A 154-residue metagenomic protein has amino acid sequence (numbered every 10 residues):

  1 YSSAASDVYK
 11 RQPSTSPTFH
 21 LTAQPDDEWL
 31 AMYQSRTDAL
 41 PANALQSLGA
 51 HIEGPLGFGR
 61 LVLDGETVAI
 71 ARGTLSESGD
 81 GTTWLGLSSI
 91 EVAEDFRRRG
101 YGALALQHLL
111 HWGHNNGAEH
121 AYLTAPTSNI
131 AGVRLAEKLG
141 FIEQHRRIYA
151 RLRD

Functional and structural regions predicted by a protein language model:
Y1-A5, Y9: Single conserved hydrophobic/aromatic residue that forms the stacking wall/gate of nucleotide- or nucleobase-binding
P17-M32: A short beta-loop-alpha structural element at the N-terminal edge of CoA-dependent acyl/N-acetyltransferase catalytic
Q34-L45: Conserved GNAT-fold acetyl-CoA-binding loop/helix
S47-E91: A conserved beta-strand-loop-helix scaffold within acyl/acetyltransferase catalytic domains
V92, R98-H111, N115, R134 (+1 more regions): Conserved acetyl-CoA-binding loop-helix of GNAT-fold acetyltransferases
G113-T124: Conserved GNAT acetyl-CoA-binding A-motif
L123-V133, R151: Conserved beta-strand-loop-alpha-helix junction that forms the acyl-donor binding cleft
E137-R146: Conserved acetyl-CoA-binding loop of GNAT-fold acetyltransferases
